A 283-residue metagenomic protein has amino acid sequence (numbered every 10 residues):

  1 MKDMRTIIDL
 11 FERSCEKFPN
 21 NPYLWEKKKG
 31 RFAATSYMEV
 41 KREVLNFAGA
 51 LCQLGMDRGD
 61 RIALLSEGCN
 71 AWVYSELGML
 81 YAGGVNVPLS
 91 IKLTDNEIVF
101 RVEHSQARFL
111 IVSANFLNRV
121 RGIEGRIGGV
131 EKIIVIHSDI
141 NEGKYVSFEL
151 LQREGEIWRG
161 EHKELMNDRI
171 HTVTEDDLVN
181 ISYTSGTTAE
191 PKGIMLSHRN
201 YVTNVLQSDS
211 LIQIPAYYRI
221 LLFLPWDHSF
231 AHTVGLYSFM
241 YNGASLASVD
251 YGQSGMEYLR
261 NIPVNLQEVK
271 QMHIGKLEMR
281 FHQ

Functional and structural regions predicted by a protein language model:
K2-Y23: A short N-terminal helical cap/helix-turn-helix that marks the beginning of AMP-binding/adenylate-forming
P19-P22, E156-Y183, E190, Q213-R219: Conserved pre-ATP/AMP-binding loop-to-beta segment of ANL
Y23-C69, V73, L77, T94-V99 (+2 more regions): Conserved AMP-binding/adenylate-forming core of the ANL superfamily
A34-M38, H171, V179-V205: Conserved AMP-binding A3 loop
D60-R61, E67-V87, I91-D95, E103-F109 (+2 more regions): A short helix-loop-beta submotif of the ANL/AMP-binding
I62, M79, L110, L178 (+3 more regions): Conserved S/T- and glycine-rich ATP-binding loop of Class I adenylate-forming
Y81-E154: Structural core segment of the AMP-binding/adenylate-forming
V202-Q283: Conserved AMP-binding/adenylation subdomain of ANL enzymes
